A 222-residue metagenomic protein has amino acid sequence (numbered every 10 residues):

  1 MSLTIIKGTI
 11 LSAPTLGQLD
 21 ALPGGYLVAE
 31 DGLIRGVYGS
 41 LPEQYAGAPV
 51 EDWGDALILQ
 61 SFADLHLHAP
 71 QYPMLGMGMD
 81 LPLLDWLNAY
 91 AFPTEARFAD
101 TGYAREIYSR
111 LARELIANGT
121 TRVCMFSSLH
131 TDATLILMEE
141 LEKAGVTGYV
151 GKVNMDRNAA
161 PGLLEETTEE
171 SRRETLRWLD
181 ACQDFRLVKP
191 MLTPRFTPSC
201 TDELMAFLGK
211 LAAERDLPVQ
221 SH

Functional and structural regions predicted by a protein language model:
M1-S2, G47-A48, G54, N118-T121 (+3 more regions): Short coil/turn connectors at secondary-structure junctions
M1-Y45, L57: N-terminal metal-binding scaffold of metallo-dependent hydrolase/deaminase domains
S2-K7, E43-W86, S109, R113-A117: Replace "His-x-His-based motif
G8, L27, G32, D55 (+6 more regions): Divalent metal-coordination and catalytic microenvironments
L11, F92-P93, M155-N158: A short, flexible beta-alpha/helix-coil linker loop
G17-Q18, S127-S128, G162-L163: Short, solvent-exposed loop/turn segments at secondary-structure boundaries
L75-V146, E170-D184: Alpha-helical scaffold segments that flank or form the walls of functional sites
D132-S221: Metal-coordinating catalytic core of metallo-dependent amide/deamination hydrolases
